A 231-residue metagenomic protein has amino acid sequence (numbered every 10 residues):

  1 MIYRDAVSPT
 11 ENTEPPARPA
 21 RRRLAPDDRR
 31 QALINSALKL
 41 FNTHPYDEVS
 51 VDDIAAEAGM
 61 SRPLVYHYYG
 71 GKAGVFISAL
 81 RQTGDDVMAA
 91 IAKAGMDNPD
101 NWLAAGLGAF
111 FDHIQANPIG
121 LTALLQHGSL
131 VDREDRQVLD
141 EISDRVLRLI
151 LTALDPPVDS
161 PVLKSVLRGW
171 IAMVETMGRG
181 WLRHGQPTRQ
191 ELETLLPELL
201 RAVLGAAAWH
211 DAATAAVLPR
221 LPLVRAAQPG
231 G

Functional and structural regions predicted by a protein language model:
M1-D28, H210-G231: N-terminal intrinsically disordered/low-complexity leader segments
R29-L38, I54, V75, A79-A90 (+1 more regions): Generic hydrophobic, amphipathic alpha-helix propensity
A32, L40-G74, S78: Helix-turn-helix
A79-G106, I150: Amphipathic alpha-helical linker/stalk segments
D85, V131-P157, P161-T176, Q190-A208: Amphipathic alpha-helical packing segments from all-alpha helical-bundle domains
A92-A94, L124-V131: Short linear capping/connector segments at secondary-structure termini
D100-L125, E134-L151, I171: Helical hydrophobic small-molecule/effector-binding pocket
T122-L125, Q190, A212-A213: Short, hydrophobic secondary-structure boundary micro-motifs
